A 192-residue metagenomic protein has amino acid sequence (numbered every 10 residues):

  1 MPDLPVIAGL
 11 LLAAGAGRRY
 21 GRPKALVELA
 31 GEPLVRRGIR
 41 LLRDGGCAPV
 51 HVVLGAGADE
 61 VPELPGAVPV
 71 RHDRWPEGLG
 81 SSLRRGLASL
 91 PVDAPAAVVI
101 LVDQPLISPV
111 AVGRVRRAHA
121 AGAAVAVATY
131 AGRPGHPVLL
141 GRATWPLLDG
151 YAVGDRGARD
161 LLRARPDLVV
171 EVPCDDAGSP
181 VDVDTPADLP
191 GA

Functional and structural regions predicted by a protein language model:
M1-V6, G150-A192: Conserved alpha/beta core of the MobA/IspD/sugar-nucleotide pyrophosphorylase nucleotidyltransferase superfamily
P2-P134, R142, P166-C174: Nucleotide and nucleotide-moiety/phosphate-recognizing core
R18-R22, L147-L148, P180: A short acidic, helix-capping loop that chelates divalent metal ions and anchors anionic groups
A111, T144, G154-A158: Internal, well-ordered alpha-helical segments in soluble enzyme and binding-protein domains
V112, T144-L148, D188-L189: A generic structural signal for short hydrophobic patches within well-formed alpha-helices
A118, L147, L161: Residues that form generic nucleotide/phosphate-binding pockets
H136-L140, V181-V183: Short glycine- and hydrophobic/aromatic-rich loop-to-beta-strand nucleating segment in the catalytic cores
